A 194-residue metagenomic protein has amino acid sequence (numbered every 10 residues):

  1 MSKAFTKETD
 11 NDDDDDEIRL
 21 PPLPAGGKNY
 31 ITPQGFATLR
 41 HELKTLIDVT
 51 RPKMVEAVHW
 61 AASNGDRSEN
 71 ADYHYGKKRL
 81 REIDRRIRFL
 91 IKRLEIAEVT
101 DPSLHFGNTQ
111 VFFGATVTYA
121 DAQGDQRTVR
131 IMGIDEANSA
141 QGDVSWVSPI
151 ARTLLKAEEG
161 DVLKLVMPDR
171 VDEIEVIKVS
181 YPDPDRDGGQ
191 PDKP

Functional and structural regions predicted by a protein language model:
M1-V49, K53-D84, R88, P184-P194: Helix-rich terminal scaffold detector
G27, S63, E95, G107 (+1 more regions): Glycine-rich, flexible loop/turn motifs
A62, K92-R93, F106, A151-T153 (+2 more regions): Short, intrinsically disordered/low-complexity patches at protein termini and at juxtamembrane boundaries
H74-H105, T109: Internal alpha/beta loop-helix hairpins
T100-I174, S180: Non-DNA-binding regulatory cores of transcription-related proteins, predominantly C-terminal effector-binding
